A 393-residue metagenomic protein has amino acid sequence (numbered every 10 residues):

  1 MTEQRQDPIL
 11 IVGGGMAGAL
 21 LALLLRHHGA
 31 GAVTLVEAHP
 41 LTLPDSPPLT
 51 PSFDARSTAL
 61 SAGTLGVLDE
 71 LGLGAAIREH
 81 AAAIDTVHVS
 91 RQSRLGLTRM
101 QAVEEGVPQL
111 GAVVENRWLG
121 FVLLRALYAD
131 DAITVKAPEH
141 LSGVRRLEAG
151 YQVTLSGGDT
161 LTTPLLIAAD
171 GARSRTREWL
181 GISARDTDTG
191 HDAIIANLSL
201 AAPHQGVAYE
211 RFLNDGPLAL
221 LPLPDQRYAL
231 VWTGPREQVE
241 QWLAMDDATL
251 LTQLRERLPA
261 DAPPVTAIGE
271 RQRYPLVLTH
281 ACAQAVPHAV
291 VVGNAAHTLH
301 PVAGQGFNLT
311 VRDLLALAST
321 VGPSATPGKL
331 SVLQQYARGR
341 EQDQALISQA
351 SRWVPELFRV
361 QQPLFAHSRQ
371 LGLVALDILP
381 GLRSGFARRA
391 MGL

Functional and structural regions predicted by a protein language model:
E3-R5, G66, E70, I77-W179 (+2 more regions): Conserved N-terminal helical subregion
D7-L35: N-terminal Rossmann-like FAD-binding beta1-loop-alpha1 element of flavoenzymes
A17, L41, R173: Conserved Rossmann-like nucleotide-cofactor binding loop
R26-F53: Glycine-rich FAD pyrophosphate-binding loop
T50-R78: N-terminal glycine-rich dinucleotide-binding loop that anchors FAD/FMN and/or NAD(P) in oxidoreductases
G150-Q152, D159-T160, L165-R271: Conserved FAD-binding catalytic core of PHBH/FMO-like flavoproteins
A244-G328: FAD/FMN-dependent oxidoreductases across multiple families
S319-L393: C-terminal helical "tail/cap" subdomain of flavin- and related membrane-associated enzymes
